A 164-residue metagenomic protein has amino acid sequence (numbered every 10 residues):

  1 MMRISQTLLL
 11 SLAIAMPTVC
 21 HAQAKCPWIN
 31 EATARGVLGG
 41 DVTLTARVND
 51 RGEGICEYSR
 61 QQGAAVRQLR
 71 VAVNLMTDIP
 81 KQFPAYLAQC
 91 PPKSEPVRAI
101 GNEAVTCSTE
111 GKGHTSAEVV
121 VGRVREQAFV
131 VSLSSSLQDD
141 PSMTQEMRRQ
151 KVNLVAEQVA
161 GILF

Functional and structural regions predicted by a protein language model:
M1-Q6: Positively charged n-region of N-terminal signal peptides that target proteins for export
T7-P17: Bacterial N-terminal signal peptides
L12-I14, A46, K112, V121: Generic marker of residues within folded, mature protein domains
A13-A15, A32, S94, T115: Exposed boundary/loop context
V19, G63-A65, D78-P80, F129 (+1 more regions): Generic "edge-of-domain/loop-turn" microfeature
C20-S59, S136-P141, Q145, R149-F164: N-terminal "mature-domain start" segment
V37, V42-H114: Short, solvent-exposed recognition patches
E95-F164: A short, solvent-exposed beta-edge/loop patch
